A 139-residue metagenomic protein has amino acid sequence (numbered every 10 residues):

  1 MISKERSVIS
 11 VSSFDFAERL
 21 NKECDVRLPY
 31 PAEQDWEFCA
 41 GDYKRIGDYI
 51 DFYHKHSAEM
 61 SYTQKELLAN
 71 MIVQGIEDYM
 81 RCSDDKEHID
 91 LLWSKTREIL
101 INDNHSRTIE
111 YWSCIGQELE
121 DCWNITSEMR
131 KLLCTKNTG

Functional and structural regions predicted by a protein language model:
E5-D25, G47-A58, S94-I101, C134 (+1 more regions): HEAT/HEAT-like alpha-solenoid repeats
F16-Y30, Q64-E77: HEAT-repeat alpha-solenoid elements in large eukaryotic scaffold proteins
P29-E59: N-terminal interaction modules that seed assembly of large macromolecular complexes
P31, M60-K65, D103-T108: Positions within the helices of HEAT/ARM-like alpha-solenoid repeats
Q34-F38, S61, Y79-L100: HEAT/armadillo-like alpha-solenoid scaffolds in large eukaryotic assembly and transport factors
C39-D42, Q74-C82, I99, D103 (+1 more regions): Residue-level signature of the C-terminal ends
Y43-F52, M71-Y79, D90-K95: Alpha-helical solenoid scaffolds in eukaryotic proteins
K86-G139: Amphipathic alpha-helical binding modules
